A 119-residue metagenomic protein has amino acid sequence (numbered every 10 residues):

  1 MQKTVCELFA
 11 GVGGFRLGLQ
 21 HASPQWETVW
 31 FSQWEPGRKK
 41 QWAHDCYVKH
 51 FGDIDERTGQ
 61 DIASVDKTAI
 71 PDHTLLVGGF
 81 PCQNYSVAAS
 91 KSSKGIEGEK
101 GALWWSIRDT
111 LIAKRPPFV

Functional and structural regions predicted by a protein language model:
M1-V119: Conserved active-site and SAM-binding loop architecture of S-adenosyl-L-methionine-dependent nucleic-acid
